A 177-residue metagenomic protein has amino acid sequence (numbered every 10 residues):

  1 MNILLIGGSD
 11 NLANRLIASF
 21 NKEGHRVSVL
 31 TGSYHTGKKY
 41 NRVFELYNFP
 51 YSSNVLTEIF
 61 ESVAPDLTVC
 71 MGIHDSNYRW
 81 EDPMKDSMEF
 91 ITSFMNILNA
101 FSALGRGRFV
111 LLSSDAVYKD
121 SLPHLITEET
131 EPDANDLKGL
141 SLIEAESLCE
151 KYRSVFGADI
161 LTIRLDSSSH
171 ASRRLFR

Functional and structural regions predicted by a protein language model:
I3-E23: N-terminal Rossmann NAD(P)H-binding glycine-rich loop of SDR-like oxidoreductase domains
I6, L30, T68-H74, F109-D115 (+1 more regions): SDR active-site strand-loop-helix element
H25-Y34: Conserved glycine-rich Rossmann-like NAD(P)H-binding loop of the short-chain dehydrogenase/reductase
N48-E89: NAD(P)H-binding glycine-rich loop region in Rossmannoid oxidoreductase-like domains and their noncatalytic homologs
T68-C70, M95-L137: Conserved Rossmann-fold NAD(P)-dependent oxidoreductase catalytic core, especially the SDR/UDP-sugar
M84-N96, P132, D136, L140-I143: Glycine-rich NAD(P)-binding loop of the Rossmann-fold in SDR/ketoreductase-type enzymes
D120, D133-L161: Active-site Tyr-X1-5-Lys
I143, F156-A158, S168-R177: Glycine/proline-rich active-site loop of Rossmann-fold NAD(P)-dependent oxidoreductases
